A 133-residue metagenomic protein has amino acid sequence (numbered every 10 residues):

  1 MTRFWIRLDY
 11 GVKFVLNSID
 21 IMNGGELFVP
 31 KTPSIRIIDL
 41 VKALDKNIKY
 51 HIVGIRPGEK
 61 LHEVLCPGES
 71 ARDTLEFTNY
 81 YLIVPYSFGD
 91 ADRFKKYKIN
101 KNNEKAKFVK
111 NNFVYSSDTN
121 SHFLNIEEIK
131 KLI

Functional and structural regions predicted by a protein language model:
M1-I133: Strand-loop microenvironment adjacent to phosphate/nucleotide-handling motifs in alpha/beta enzyme folds
